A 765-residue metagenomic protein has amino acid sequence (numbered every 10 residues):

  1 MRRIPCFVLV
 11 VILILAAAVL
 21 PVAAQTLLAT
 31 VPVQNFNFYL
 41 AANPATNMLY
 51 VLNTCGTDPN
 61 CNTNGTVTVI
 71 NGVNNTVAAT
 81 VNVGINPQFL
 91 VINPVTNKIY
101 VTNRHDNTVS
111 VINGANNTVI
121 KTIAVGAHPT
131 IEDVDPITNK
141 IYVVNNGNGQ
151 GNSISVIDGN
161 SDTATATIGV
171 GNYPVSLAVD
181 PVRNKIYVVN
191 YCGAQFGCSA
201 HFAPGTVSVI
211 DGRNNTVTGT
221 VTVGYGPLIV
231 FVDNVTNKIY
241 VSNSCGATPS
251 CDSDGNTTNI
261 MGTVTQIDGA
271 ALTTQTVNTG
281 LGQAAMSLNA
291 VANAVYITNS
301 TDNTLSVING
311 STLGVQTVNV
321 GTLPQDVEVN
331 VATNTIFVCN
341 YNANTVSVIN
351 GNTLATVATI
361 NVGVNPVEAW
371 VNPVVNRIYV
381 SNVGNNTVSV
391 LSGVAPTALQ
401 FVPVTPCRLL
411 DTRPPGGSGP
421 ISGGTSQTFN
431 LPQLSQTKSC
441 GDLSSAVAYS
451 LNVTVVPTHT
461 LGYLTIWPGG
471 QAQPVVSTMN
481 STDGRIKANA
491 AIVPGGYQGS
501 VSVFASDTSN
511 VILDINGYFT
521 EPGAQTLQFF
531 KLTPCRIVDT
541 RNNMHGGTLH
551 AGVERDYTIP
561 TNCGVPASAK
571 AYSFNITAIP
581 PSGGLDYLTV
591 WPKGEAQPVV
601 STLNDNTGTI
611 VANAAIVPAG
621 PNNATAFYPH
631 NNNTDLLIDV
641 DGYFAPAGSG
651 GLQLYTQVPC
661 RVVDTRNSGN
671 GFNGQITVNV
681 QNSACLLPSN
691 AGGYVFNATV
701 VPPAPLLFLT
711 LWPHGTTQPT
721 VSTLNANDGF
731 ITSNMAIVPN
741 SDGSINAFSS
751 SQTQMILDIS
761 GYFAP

Functional and structural regions predicted by a protein language model:
M1, M48, M261, Q283-M286 (+4 more regions): Detector for methionine-enriched segments
M1-L9: Bacterial N-terminal signal peptides that target proteins for export
P5, T54, N60, Y191 (+11 more regions): The N-terminal extracellular segments of secreted preproproteins, especially immediately downstream of signal
P5-C6, V101, N107, V143 (+10 more regions): Sequence-pattern detector for short linear motifs and compositional/periodic biases rather than a specific fold
V11-P396: Predominantly soluble domains enriched in secretory-pathway, periplasmic, or organellar proteins
P396-P765: Short edge beta-strands and adjacent beta->alpha junctions
